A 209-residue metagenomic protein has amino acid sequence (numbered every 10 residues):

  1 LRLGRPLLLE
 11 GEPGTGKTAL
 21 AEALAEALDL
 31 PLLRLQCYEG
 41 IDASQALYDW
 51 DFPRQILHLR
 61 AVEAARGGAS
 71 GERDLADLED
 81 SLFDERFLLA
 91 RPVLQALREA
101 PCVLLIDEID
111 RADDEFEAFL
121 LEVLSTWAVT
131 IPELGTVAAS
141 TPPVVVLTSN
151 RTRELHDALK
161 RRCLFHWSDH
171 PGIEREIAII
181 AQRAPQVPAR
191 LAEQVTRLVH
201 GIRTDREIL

Functional and structural regions predicted by a protein language model:
L1-L209: C-terminal regulatory/interaction module of P-loop NTP-utilizing enzymes
